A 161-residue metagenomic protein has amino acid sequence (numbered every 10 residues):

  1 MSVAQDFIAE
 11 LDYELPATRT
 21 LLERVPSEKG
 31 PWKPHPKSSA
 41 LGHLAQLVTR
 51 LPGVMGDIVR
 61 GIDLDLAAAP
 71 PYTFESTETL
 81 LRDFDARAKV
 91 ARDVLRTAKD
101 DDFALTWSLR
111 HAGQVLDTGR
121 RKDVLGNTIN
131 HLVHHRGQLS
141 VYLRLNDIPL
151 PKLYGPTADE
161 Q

Functional and structural regions predicted by a protein language model:
M1-V3, L47, S108: Short low-complexity stretches enriched in small and charged residues
S2, S39, Y72-E75, A98 (+1 more regions): Short coil/turn linker and secondary-structure boundary residues
V3, E10-E14, D83-R87: Soluble or luminal CAZymes and related metallo-dependent hydrolases
V3-I8, S76-L81, L125-I129: Active-site rim elements
I8-L22, S27-P70, R110-Q161: Short, contiguous alpha-helical
D57-K99: Helix-adjacent hinge/juxtasegments
T97-Q114: Acidic catalytic patch
